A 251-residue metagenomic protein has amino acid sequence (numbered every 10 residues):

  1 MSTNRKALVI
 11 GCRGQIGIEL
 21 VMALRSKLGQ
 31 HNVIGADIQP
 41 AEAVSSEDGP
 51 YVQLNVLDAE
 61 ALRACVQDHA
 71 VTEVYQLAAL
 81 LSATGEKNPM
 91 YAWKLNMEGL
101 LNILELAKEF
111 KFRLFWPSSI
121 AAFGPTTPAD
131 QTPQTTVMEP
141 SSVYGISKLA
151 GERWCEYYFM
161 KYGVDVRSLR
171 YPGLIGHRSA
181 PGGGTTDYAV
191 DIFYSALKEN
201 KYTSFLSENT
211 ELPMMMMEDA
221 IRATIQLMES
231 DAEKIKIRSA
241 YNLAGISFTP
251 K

Functional and structural regions predicted by a protein language model:
A7-K27: N-terminal Rossmann NAD(P)H-binding glycine-rich loop of SDR-like oxidoreductase domains
S46-D58: Rossmann-fold cofactor-recognition segment
V56-L95: NAD(P)H-binding glycine-rich loop region in Rossmannoid oxidoreductase-like domains and their noncatalytic homologs
L101-V143: Conserved Rossmann-fold NAD(P)-dependent oxidoreductase catalytic core, especially the SDR/UDP-sugar
S147: Active-site helix of classical SDR
E152-R178: Conserved beta-loop-beta element that borders a ligand/cofactor-binding pocket
P172-T186, L206-D219: Glycine-rich "substrate-gating" loop/helix at the edge of Rossmann-like oxidoreductase active sites
A189-T203, L212-A240: Alpha-helical substrate-binding/gating segment
